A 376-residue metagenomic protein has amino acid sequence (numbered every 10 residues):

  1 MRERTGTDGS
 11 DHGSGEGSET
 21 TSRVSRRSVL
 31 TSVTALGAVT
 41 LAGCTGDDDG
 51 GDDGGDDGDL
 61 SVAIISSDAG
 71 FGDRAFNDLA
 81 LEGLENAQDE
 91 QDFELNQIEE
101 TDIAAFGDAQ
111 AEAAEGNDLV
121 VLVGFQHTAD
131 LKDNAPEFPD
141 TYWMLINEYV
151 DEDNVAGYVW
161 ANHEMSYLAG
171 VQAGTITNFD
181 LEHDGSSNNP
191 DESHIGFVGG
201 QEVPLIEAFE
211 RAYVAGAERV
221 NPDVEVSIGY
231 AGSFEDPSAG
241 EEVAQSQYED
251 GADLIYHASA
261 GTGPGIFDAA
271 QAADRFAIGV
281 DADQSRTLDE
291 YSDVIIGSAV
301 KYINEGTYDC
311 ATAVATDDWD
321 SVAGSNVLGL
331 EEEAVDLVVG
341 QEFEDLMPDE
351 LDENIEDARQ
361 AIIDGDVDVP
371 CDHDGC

Functional and structural regions predicted by a protein language model:
M1-T141, L145-G157, E164, L168 (+8 more regions): Terminal disorder- and signal-encoded targeting elements
G200: Short, well-ordered beta-to-alpha junction loops that form the rim of enzyme active sites and present histidine/acidic
